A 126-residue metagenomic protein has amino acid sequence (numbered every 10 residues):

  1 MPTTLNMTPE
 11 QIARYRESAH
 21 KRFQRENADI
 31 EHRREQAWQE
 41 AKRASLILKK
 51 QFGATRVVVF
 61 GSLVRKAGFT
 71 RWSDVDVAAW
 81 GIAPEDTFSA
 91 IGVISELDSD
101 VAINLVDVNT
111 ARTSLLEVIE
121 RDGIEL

Functional and structural regions predicted by a protein language model:
M1-T55, R65-R71, G81-L126: Catalytic core of pol beta-like nucleotidyltransferases
V59-S62: Glycine-rich beta-strand-to-loop/alpha-helix junction loops that act as flexible
